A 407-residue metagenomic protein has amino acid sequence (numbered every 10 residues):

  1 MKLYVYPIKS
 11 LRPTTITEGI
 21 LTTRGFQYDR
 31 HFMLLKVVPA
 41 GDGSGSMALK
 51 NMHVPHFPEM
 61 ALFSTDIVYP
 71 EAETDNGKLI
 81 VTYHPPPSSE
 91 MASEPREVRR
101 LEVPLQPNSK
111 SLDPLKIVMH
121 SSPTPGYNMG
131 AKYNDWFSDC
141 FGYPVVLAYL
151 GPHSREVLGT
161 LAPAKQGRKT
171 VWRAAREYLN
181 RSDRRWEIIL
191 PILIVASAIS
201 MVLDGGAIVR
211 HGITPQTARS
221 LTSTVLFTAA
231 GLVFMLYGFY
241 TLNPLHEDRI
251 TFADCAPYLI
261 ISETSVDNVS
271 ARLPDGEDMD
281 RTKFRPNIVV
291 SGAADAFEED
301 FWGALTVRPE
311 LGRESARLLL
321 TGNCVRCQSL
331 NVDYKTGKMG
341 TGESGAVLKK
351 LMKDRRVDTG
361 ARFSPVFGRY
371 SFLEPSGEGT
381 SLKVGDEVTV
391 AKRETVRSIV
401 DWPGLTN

Functional and structural regions predicted by a protein language model:
M1-N407: Metal-cofactor-dependent catalytic cores
